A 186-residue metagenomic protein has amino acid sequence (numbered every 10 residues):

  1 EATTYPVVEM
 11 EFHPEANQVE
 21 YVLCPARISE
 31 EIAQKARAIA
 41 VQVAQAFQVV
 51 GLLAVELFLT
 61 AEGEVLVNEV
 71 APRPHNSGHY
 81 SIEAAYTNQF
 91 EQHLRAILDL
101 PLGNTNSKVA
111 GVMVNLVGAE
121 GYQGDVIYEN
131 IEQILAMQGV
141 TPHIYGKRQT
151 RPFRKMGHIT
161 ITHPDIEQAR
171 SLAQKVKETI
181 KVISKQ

Functional and structural regions predicted by a protein language model:
E1-T3, F12-P14, H75, G121 (+2 more regions): Short, acidic Gly/Pro/Ser/Thr-rich loop/turn segments
E1-V55, L59-E62: Internal nucleotide-binding/catalytic subdomain
T4, R37, F90, F153-M156: A general structural signal for well-ordered alpha-helical segments in protein cores
V7-M10, V70-R73, Y145: Generic beta-structure capping elements
A16-A26, E69-I82: Short, flexible active-site loops
Q34-A54, A61, A71-Q123: Active-site "cap" helix and flanking loop/linker of ATP-utilizing ligase/carboxylase catalytic domains
T60-L66, F153-K155: A short, glycine/Asx- and small/polar-enriched loop/turn that sits immediately N-terminal to a beta-strand
R95-Q186: Peripheral (often C-terminal) accessory segments that flank ATP-dependent C-N-forming ligase machineries
